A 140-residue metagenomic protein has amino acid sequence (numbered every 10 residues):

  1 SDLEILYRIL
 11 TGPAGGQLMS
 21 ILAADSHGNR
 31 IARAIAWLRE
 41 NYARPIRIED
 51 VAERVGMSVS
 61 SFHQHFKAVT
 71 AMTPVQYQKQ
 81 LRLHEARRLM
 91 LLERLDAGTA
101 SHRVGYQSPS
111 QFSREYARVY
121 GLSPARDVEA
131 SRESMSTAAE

Functional and structural regions predicted by a protein language model:
D2, L6-L10, A14-I46, D50-V55 (+2 more regions): A short, Lys/Arg-enriched amphipathic alpha-helix from helix-turn-helix/homeodomain DNA-binding modules
R8-A14, R39, P45-L81, S101-R126: Basic/polar phosphate-binding segments, predominantly the helix-turn-helix DNA-binding elements of transcriptional
V119, S131-S134: Short, leucine/isoleucine-rich alpha-helical interaction segments at C-terminal helix-coil junctions
S134-E140: C-terminal regulatory/oligomerization modules of transcriptional regulators
